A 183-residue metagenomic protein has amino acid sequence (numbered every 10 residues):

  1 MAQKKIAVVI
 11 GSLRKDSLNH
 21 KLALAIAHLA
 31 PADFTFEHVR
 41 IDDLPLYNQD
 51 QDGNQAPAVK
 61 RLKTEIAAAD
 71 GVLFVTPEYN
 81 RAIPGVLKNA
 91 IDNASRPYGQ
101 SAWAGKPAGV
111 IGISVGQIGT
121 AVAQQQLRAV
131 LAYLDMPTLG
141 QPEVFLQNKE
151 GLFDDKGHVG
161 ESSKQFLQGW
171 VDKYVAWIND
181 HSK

Functional and structural regions predicted by a protein language model:
A2, P137-K183: Glycine-rich phosphate/pyrophosphate-binding loop and the adjoining helix
A2-A32: N-terminal beta1-alpha1 ligand-phosphate binding loop
I6, N19, A23, V59 (+5 more regions): A general structural signal for well-ordered alpha-helical segments in protein cores
F36-H38: Generic structural signal for residues in well-ordered beta-strands
I41-P57, F153: N-terminal beta-loop-helix "entrance" segment that forms/cooperates in small-molecule cofactor or anionic ligand
D42-Y47, E78-Y79, V144: Short beta-to-alpha linker loops that shape the active-site pocket of alpha/beta-hydrolase fold enzymes
N54-D135: Helix-loop-strand module that forms the ligand-binding subsite of alpha/beta enzymes
